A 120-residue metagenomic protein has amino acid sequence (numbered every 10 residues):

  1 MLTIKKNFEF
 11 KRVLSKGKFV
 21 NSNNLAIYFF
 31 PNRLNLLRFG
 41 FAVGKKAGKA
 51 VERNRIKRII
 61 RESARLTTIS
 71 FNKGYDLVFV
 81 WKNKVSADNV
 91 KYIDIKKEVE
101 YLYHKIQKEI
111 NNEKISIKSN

Functional and structural regions predicted by a protein language model:
M1-N120: Positively charged, solvent-exposed patches that mediate nucleic-acid binding
